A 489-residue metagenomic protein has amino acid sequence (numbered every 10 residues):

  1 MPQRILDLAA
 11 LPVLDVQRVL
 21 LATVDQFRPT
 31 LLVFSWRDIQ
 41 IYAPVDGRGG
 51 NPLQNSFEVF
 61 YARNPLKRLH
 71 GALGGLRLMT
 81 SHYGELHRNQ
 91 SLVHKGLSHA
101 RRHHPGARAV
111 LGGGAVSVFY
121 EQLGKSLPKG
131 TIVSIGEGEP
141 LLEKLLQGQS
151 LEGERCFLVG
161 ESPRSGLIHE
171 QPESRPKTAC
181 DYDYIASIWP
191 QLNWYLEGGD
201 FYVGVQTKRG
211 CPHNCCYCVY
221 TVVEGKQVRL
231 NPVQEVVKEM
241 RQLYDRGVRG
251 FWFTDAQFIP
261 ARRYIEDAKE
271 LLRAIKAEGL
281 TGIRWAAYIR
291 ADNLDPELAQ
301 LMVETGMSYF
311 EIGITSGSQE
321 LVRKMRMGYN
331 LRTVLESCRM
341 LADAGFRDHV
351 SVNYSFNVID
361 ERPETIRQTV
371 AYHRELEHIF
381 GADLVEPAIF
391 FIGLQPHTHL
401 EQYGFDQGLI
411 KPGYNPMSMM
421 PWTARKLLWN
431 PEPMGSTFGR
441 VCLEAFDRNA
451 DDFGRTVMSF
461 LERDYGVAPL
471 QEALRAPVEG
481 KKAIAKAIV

Functional and structural regions predicted by a protein language model:
M1-I5, K95-A107, R246, E278-T281 (+4 more regions): A structural motif corresponding to the C-terminal end of an alpha-helix and its immediate exit/capping segment
M1-R246: Acidic, low-complexity intrinsically disordered segments
D25-Q26, H99, G106, E401-V489: Radical SAM enzyme core and accessory elements
L32, A109, V133, C218 (+5 more regions): Hydrophobic residues within beta-strands of alpha/beta enzymes
L32-I39, D255-A256, G313-T315, I392: Short loop/turn segments at strand-loop or loop-helix junctions that form parts of catalytic or ligand-binding pockets
D38-R48, S117-E121, H213, G250 (+5 more regions): Flexible glycine/acidic-rich beta-alpha junction loops that bind and position SAM and/or redox cofactors in anaerobic
Y120-L127, L298, D360-E375: Catalytic cores of alpha/beta
T178-H349, F356-V358: Radical SAM [4Fe-4S] cluster-binding motif and immediate context
